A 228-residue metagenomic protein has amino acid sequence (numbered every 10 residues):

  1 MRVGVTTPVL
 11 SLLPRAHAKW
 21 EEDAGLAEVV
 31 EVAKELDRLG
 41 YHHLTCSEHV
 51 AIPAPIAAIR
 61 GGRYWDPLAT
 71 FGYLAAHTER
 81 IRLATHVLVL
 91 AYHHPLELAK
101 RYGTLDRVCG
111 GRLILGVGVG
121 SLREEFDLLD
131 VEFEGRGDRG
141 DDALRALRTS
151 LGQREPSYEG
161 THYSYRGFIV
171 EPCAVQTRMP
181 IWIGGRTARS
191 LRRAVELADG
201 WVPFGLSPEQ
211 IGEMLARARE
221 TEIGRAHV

Functional and structural regions predicted by a protein language model:
M1-H77, M179: N-terminal beta1-alpha1-beta2 module of alpha/beta enzyme domains
G4, T45, G116, V202-P203: Conserved beta-strand positions in the central sheet of alpha/beta enzyme cores
A27-G40, Y102-R107, L215, R219-I223: Short amphipathic alpha-helices and their capping/turn segments at secondary-structure boundaries
A54-A58, A91-L197, G212-E213, R217-A218: Internal, glycine-rich beta/alpha segment that forms the wall or movable "lid" of small-molecule/cofactor binding
A69, G205-E222: Active-site-adjacent beta->alpha loops and helix N-cap segments on the catalytic face of soluble alpha/beta enzymes
H77-R80, C109, V195-V202: Glycine-enriched alpha-helix->loop->beta-strand junction motifs that scaffold or abut catalytic
A84-Y92: Conserved strand-turn element in the central/C-terminal portion of the radical SAM core barrel that lines
A226-V228: Conserved small/polar residues in nucleotide/adenosyl-binding loops
